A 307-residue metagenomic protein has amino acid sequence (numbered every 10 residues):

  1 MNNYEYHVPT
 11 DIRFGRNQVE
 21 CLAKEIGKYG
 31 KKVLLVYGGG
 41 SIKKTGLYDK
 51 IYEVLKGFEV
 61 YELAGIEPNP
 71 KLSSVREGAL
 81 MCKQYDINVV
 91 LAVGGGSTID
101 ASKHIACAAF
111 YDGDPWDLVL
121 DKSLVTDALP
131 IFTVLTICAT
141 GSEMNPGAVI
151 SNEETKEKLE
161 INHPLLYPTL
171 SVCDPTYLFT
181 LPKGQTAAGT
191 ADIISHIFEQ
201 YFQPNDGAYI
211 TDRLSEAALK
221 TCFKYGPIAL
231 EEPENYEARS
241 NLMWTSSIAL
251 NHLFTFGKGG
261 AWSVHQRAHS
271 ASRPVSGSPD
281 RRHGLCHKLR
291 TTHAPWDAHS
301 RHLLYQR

Functional and structural regions predicted by a protein language model:
M1-V89: ATP/NTP phosphate-donor binding region
T10, E20, Y111-I210: A glycine/threonine-rich phosphate-anchoring loop and its flanking beta-alpha core in nucleotide/phosphate-binding
D11, K32-L34, Y61, N88-L91 (+6 more regions): Structural motif
Q18, L22, L47, I51 (+14 more regions): General structural feature for long, well-ordered alpha-helical segments within catalytic domains of soluble enzymes
A79, T98-D112, M144-N145: Short Gly/Thr/Asp-enriched flexible loops that form oxyanion-binding sites at enzyme active sites
I87-K103, T136-S142: Glycine/serine-rich anion-binding loops at beta->alpha junctions that coordinate negatively charged ligand groups
Q200, P204-R307: Active-site segments that bind and position negatively charged phosphate/pyrophosphate groups
